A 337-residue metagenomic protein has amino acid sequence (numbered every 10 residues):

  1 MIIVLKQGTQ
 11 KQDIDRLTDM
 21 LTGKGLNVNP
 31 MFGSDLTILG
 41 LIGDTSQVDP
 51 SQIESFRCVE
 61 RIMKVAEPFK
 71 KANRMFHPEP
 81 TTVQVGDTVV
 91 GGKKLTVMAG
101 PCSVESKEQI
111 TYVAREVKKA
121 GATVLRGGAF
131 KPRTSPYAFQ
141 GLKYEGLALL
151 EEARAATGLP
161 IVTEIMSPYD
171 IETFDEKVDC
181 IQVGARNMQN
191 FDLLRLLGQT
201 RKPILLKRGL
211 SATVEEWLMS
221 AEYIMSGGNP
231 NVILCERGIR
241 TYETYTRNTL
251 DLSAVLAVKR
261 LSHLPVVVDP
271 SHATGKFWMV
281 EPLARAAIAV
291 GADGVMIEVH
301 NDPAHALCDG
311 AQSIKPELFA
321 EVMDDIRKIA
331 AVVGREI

Functional and structural regions predicted by a protein language model:
M1-V97: Non-catalytic terminal accessory/regulatory regions of metabolic enzymes
L95-Y112, P136-Q140, P160-E164, G184-A185 (+2 more regions): Active-site mouth loops of central-metabolism enzymes
T96-P101, L125-G127, I161-E164, D179-V183 (+4 more regions): Hydrophobic faces of well-ordered beta-strands that scaffold small-molecule active sites in alpha/beta enzyme cores
G121, T173-Q182, G198-I204, M225-N231 (+2 more regions): Glycine-enriched alpha-helix->loop->beta-strand junction motifs that scaffold or abut catalytic
R126-Y144, N301-S313: Glycine-rich, proline-tolerant flexible connector loops at the mouths of alpha/beta enzymes
A129-S135, N187-S253: Conserved anion-binding
P132-V178, Q182, N190-L193: N-terminal active-site wall of soluble small-molecule enzyme domains
F139-T163, L197-P203, L252-V266, Q312-R335: Alpha-helix-loop-beta-strand connector modules within alpha/beta enzyme cores
